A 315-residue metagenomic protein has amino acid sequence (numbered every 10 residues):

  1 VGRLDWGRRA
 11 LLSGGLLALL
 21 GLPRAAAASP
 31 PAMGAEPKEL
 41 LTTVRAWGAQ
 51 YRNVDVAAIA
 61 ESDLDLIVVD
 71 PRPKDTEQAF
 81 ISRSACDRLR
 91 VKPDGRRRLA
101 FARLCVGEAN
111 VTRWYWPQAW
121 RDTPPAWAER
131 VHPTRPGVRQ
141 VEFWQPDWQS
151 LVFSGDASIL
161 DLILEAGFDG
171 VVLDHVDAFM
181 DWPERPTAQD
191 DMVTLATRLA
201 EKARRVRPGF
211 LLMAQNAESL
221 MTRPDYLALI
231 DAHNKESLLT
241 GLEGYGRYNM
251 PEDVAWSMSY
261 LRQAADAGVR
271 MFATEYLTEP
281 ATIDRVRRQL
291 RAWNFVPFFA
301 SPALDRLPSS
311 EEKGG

Functional and structural regions predicted by a protein language model:
V1-A18: N-terminal secretory signal peptides and thylakoid transit peptides that target proteins across membranes
P30-G315: Glycan-processing catalytic domains of CAZymes
